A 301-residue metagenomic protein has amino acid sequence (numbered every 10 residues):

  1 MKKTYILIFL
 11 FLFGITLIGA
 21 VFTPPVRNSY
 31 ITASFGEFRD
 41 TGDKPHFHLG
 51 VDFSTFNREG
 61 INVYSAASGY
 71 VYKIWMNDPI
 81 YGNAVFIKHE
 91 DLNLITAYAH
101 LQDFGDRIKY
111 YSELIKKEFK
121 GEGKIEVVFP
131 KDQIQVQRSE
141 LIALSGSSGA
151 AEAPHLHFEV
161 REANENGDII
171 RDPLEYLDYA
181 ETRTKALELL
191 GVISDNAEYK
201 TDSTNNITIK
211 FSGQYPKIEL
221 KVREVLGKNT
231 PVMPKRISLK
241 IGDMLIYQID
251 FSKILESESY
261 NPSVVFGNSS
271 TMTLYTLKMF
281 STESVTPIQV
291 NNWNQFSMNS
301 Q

Functional and structural regions predicted by a protein language model:
T4-F13: Sec-dependent N-terminal signal peptides
L17-I95, Q102-F104, E122-D132, Q137-R138 (+3 more regions): Surface-exposed, glycine-biased beta-strand/turn segments
F104-E113, E181-T184, L255-V265: Short, surface-exposed linear segments at secondary-structure transitions and domain or protein termini
I108-V128: Intrinsically disordered, low-complexity Ser/Thr- and acidic-rich flexible linkers and loops, especially at boundaries
L156-E165: A short hydrophobic beta-strand segment most commonly corresponding to one strand of the jelly-roll/cupin
G191-Q301: Long, low-complexity serine/threonine/glycine- and acidic-rich segments characteristic of extracellular
